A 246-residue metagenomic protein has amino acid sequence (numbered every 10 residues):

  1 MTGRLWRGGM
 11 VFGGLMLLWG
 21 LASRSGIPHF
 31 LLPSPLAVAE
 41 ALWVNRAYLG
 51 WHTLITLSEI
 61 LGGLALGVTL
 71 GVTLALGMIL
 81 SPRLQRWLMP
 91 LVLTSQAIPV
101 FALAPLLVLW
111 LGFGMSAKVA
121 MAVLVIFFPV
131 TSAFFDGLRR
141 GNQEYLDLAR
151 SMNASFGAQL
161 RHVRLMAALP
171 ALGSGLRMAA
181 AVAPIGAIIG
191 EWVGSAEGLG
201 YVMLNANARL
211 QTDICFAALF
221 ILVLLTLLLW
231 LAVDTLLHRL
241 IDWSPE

Functional and structural regions predicted by a protein language model:
T2-G26: N-terminal signal-anchor transmembrane alpha helix
R24-V68: Periplasmic/extracellular loop-to-transmembrane helix junction in inner-membrane transport proteins
G62-V92: Transmembrane-helix boundary motif in ABC transporter permease subunits
P82, R139, P170, S174 (+1 more regions): C-terminal transmembrane helix and the adjacent membrane-cytosol boundary/short C-terminal tail of inner/organellar
L93-P129, D136-G137: Generic hydrophobic transmembrane alpha-helix motif, especially the helices
L109, I185-L222, W243-E246: Glycine-rich helix-loop "coupling/hinge" segments at transmembrane-helix boundaries in multipass transporters
A120-L124, G157-G190, I221-L222, V233: Transmembrane alpha-helices
A133-M178, L199, M203: Short cytoplasmic-facing helical segments at TM-TM junctions of multi-pass membrane proteins
